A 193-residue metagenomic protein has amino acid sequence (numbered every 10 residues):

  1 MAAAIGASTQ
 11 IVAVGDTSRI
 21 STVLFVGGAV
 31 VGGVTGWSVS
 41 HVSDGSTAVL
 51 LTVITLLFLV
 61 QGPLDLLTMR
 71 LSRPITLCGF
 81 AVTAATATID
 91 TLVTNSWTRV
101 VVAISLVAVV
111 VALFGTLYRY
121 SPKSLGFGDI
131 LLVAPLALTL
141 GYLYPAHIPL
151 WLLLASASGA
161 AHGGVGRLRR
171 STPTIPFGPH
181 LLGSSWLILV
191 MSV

Functional and structural regions predicted by a protein language model:
M1-V193: A membrane-topology feature that recognizes alpha-helical transmembrane segments and their immediate juxtamembrane
